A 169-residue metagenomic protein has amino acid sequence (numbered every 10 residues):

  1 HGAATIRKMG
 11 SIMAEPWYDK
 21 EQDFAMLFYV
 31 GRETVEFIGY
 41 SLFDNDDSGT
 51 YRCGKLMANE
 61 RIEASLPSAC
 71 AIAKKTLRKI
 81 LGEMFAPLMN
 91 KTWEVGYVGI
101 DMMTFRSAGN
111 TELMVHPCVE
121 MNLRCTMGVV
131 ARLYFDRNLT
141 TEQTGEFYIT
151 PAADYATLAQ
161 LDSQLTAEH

Functional and structural regions predicted by a protein language model:
G2-T50, G99, M103-C118, T126: Phosphate-binding site of ATP-dependent enzymes
R7-P16, T50-L113, A152-A153, L158-E168: A long amphipathic alpha-helix within ATP-dependent nucleotide-binding catalytic cores
F28-E83, N122-P151: ATP-dependent carboxylate/phosphate-activation module, predominantly the ATP-grasp catalytic core and closely related
